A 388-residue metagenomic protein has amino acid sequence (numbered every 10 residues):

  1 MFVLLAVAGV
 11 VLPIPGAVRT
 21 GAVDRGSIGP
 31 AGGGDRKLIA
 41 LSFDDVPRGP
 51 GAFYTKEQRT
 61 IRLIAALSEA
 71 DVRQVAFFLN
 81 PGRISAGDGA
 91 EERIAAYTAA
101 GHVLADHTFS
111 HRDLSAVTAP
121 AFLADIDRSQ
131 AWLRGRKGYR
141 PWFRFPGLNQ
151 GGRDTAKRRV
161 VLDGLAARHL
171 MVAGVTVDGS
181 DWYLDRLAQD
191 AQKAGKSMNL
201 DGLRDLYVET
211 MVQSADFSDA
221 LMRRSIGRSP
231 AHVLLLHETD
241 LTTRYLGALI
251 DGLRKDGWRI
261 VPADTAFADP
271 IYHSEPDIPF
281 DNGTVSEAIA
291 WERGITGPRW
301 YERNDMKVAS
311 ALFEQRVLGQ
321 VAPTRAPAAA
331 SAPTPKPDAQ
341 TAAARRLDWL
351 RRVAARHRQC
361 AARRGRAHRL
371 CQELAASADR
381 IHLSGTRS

Functional and structural regions predicted by a protein language model:
M1-P13: Hydrophobic membrane-insertion alpha-helices, especially the h-region of bacterial N-terminal signal peptides
V11-P15, R19, S229: Hydrophobic membrane-targeting signal helices
V18-A31, S310-S388: Compositionally biased, proline/threonine/alanine/serine-rich low-complexity intrinsically disordered stretches
D24-D154, L234, G252, A266-A268: Active-site beta->alpha N-cap acidic-glycine motif
L63-A65, Q189, S331: Short secondary-structure capping/turn segments at boundaries of alpha-helices and beta-strands
S68-D71, S85, G174, D240-P327 (+3 more regions): C-terminal domain-boundary segment and adjacent tail
R83-G89, F109-R259, T265: Catalytic domains of cell-wall/extracellular-matrix polysaccharide-remodeling enzymes, centered on de-N-acetylation
W132-L133, E287-A288, L374: Charge-rich, low-complexity terminal tails
